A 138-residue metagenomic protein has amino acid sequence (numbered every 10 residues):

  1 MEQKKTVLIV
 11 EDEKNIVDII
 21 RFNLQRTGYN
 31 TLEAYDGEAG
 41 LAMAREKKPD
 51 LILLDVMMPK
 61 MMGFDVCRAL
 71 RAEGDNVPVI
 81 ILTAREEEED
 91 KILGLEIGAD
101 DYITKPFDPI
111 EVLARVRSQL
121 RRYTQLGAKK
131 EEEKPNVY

Functional and structural regions predicted by a protein language model:
K5-T6, L120-Y138: Short, Lys/Arg-enriched segments at the junction into DNA-binding effector domains of transcriptional regulators
E11: Conserved acidic carboxylate
V17, P59, E87, K105: The feature encodes the CheY-like receiver
D18-R26: Charged docking surfaces used in two-component/phosphorelay signaling
G28-Y35, M43: Short hydrophobic/Thr-rich beta-strand motif most characteristic of the beta2 strand and flanking loop of CheY-like
D36-A39, M62-D65: Acidic catalytic/metal-coordinating carboxylates
K47-L53, M58: Active-site beta3 strand of CheY-like receiver
